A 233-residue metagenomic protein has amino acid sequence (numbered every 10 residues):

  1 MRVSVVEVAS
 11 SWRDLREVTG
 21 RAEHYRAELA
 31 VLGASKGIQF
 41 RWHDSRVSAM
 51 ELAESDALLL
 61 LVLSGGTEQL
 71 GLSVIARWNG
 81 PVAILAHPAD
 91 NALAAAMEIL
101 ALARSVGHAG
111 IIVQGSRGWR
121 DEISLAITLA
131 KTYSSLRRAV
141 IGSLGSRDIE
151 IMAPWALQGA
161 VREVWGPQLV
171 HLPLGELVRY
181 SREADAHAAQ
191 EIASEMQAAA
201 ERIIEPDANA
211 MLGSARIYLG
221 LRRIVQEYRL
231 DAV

Functional and structural regions predicted by a protein language model:
M1-A232: An N-terminal assembly and electron-transfer interface module characteristic of large anaerobic redox and radical
